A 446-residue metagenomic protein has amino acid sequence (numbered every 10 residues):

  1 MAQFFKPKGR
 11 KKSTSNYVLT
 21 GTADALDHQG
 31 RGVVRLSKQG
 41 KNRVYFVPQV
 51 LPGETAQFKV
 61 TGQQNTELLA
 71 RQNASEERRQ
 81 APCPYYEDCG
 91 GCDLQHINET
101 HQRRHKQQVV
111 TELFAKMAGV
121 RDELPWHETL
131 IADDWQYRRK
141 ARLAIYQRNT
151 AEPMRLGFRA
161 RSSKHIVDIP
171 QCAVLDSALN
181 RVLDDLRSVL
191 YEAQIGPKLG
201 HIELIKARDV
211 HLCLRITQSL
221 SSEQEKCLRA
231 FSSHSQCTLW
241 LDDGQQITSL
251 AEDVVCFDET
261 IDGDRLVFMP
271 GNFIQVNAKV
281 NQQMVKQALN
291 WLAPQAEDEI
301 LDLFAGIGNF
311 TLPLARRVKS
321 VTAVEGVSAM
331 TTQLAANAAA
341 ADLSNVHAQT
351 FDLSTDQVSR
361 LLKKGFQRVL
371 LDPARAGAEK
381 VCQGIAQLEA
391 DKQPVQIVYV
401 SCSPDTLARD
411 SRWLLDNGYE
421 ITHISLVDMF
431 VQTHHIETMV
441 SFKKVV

Functional and structural regions predicted by a protein language model:
M1-Y85, A348, T355, L370: Terminal RNA-binding accessory module
A2-T20, A25-H28, L36, S219-V446: Rossmann-like S-adenosyl-L-methionine
Q57-K59, R142, L301: Hydrophobic beta-strand signal
V60-G62, I145-N149, K206, D428 (+1 more regions): Short, low-complexity Ser/Thr-rich regulatory SLiMs
L69-A81, E87-I195, L199: Extended interfacial segments that mediate partner engagement and assembly in macromolecular machines
W126-D134, H201-E203, G244-I247, S425-M429: Short, solvent-exposed loop/turn elements at beta->coil junctions and helix N-caps that rim active or binding pockets
L204-K206, V210-S219: Carbohydrate-binding surface patches
